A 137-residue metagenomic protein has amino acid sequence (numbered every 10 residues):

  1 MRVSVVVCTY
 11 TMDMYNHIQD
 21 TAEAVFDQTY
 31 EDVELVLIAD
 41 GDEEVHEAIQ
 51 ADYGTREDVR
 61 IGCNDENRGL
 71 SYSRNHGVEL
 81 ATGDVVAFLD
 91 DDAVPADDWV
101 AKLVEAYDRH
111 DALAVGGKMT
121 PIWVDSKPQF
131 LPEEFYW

Functional and structural regions predicted by a protein language model:
M1-F26: N-proximal low-complexity "stem/linker" segments adjacent to membrane-targeting elements
Q19-E23, N75, G83, D97-D108: Short alpha-helix within the catalytic core of nucleotide-sugar-dependent glycosyltransferases
A22-C63: Acidic donor-binding segment of Leloir-type glycosyltransferases
N64-A81: Glycine-rich, basic loop-to-helix element that forms the pyrophosphate-binding segment of sugar-nucleotide handling
V86: Short aromatic/hydrophobic "clamp" motif used to bind/position activated sugar donors
D90-V94: The conserved acidic donor/metal-binding loop of glycosyltransferases
D98-F130: Conserved donor NDP-sugar-binding/catalytic core segment of glycosyltransferases
E133-W137: Short, flexible, basic/aromatic active-site loop/helix in glycosyltransferases
